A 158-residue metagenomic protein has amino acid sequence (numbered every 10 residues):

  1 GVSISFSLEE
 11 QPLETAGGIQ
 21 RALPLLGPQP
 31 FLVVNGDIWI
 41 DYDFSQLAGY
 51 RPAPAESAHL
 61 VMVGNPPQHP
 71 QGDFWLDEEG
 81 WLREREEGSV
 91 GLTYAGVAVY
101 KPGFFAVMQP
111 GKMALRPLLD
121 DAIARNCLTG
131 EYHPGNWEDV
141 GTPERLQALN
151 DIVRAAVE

Functional and structural regions predicted by a protein language model:
G1-D73, D77: Conserved beta-loop-beta/alpha segment of the NTase-like Rossmann-fold superfamily that binds/positions NTPs
F31-L32, W39, F44-P52, N65-P67 (+1 more regions): Catalytic-core segments of class I nucleotidyltransferases/pyrophosphorylases that form NMP-activated intermediates
